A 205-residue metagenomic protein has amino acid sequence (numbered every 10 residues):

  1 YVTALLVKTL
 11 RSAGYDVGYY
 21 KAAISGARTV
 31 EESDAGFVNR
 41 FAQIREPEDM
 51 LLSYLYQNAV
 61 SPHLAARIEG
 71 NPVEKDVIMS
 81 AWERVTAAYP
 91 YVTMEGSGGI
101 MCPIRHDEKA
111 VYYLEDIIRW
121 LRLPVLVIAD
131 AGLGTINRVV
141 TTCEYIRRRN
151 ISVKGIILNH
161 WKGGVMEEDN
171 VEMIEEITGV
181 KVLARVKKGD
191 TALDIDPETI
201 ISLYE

Functional and structural regions predicted by a protein language model:
Y1-P72, D76, A81-R84: N-terminal phosphate/diphosphate-binding loop that engages ATP/GTP or pyrophosphate donors across diverse enzyme folds
A4-R11, L114-I118, N137-R147: Histidine-anchored nucleotide/phosphate-binding helix
D16-V17, V92, V125, V153-K154: Hydrophobic anchor at the start of a short beta-strand that flanks the dinucleotide cofactor-binding loop
K21, L126-A129, K154-H160: Short internal beta-strands
I78, W82-A110: Switch II (G3) loop of P-loop NTPases
D107-A131: Inter-motif core of Ras-like GTPase G domains
D107-E115, V140-T141, E167-E172: Charged helix-capping and loop-helix junction motifs
C143-E205: C-terminal lobe/tail of nucleotide-utilizing enzymes
